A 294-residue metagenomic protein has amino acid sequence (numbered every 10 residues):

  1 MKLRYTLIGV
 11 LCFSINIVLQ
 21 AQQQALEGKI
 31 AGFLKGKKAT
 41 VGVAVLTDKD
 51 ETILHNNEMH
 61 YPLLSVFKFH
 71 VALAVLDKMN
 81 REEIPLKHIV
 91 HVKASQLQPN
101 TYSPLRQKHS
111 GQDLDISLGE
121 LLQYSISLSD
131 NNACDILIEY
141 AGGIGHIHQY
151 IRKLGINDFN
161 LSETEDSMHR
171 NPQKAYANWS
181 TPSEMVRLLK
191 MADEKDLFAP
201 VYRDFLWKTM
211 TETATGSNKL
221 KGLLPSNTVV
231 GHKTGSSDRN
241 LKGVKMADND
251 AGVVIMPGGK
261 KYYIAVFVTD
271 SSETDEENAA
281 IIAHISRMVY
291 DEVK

Functional and structural regions predicted by a protein language model:
M1-A25: Bacterial Sec-dependent N-terminal signal peptides
Q22-K35, T52, E139-Y140, I144-G145 (+4 more regions): Structured C-terminal helix/loop/strand segments within mature extracytoplasmic catalytic/sensor domains
G36-H60: Short, conserved catalytic-motif segment at the N-terminal edge
T40, D135-L197: Mid-domain, small-residue-enriched loop/turn segments at the edges of structured enzyme/sensor domains
G42-L46, H70, H91, I136 (+1 more regions): Soluble periplasmic/extracytoplasmic beta-strand elements of cell-envelope proteins
P62-V92, S125, I264: Active-site SXXK
D77-L97, I144, H148, A199-R203: Short, well-structured active-site flanking segments
L97-D135: Conserved catalytic neighborhood of penicillin-recognizing serine enzymes
